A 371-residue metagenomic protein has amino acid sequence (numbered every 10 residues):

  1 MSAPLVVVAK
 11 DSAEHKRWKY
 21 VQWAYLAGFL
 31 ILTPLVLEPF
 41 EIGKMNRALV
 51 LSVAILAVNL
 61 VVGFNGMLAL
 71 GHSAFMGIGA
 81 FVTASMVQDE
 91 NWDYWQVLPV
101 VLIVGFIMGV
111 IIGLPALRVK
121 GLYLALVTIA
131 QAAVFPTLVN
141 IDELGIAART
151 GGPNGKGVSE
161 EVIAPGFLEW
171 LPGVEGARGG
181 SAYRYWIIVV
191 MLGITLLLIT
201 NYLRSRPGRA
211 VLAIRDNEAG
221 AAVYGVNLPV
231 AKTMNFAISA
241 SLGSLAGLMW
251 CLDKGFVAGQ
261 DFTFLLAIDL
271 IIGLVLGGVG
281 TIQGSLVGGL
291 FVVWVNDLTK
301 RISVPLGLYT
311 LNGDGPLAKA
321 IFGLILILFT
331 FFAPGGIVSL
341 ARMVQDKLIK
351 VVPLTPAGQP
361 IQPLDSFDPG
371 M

Functional and structural regions predicted by a protein language model:
M1-M371: Transmembrane alpha-helices and adjacent helix-loop boundaries
